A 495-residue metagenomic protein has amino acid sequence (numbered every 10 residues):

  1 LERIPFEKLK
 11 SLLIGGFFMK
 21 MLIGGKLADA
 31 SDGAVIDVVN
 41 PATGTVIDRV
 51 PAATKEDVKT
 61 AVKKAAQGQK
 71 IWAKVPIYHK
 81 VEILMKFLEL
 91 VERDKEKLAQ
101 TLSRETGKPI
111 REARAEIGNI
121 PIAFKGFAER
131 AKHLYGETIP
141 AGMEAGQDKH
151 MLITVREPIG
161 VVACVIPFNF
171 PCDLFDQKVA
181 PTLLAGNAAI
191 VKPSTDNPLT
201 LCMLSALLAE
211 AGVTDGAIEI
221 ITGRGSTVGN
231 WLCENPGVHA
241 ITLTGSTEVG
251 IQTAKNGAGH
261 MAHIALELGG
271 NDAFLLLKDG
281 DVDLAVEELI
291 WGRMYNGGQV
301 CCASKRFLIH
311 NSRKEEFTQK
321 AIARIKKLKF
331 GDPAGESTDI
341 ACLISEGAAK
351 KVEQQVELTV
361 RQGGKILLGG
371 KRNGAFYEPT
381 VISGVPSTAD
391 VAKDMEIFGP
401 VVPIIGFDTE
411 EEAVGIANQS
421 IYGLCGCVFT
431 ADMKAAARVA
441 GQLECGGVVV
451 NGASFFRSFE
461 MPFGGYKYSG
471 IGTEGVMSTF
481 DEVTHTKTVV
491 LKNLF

Functional and structural regions predicted by a protein language model:
L9, L13-A42, P140: Hydrophobic face of amphipathic alpha-helices that form TPR/SEL1-like repeat modules and related alpha-solenoid
L13, G25, P41-I110, S312 (+1 more regions): N-terminal alpha-helical segment of soluble enzymes
T43-R49, V238, L275, K329 (+4 more regions): Conserved C-terminal structural/oligomerization subdomain of aldehyde/semialdehyde dehydrogenase
G44, K80, L102, F124 (+9 more regions): Residue-level signal for inorganic ion chemistry
I47-A53, G68-K74, A163-C164, F274-L277 (+4 more regions): Short, well-ordered beta-strand elements within core beta-sheets of diverse protein domains
A73, Y78, E82-V179, V213 (+2 more regions): N-terminal Rossmann NAD(P)-binding subdomain characteristic of aldehyde/semialdehyde dehydrogenases
G136, P140-L284, F407: Rossmann-like NAD(P) dinucleotide-binding subdomain of oxidoreductase/dehydrogenase enzymes
E248-S387, V450: ALDH superfamily catalytic-core signature
